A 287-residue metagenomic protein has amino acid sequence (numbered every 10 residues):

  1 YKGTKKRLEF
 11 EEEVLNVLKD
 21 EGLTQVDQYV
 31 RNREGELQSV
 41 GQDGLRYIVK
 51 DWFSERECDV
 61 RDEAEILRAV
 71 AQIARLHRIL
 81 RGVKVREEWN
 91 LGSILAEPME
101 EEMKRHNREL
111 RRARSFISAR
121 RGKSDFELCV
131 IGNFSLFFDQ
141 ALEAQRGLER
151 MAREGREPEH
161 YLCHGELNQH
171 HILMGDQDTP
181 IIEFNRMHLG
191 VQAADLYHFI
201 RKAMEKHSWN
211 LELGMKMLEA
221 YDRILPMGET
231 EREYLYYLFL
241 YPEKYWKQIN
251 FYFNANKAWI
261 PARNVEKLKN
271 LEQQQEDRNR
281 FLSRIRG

Functional and structural regions predicted by a protein language model:
Y1-N90: ATP-binding pocket architecture of kinase catalytic cores
K5-K6, R86-L162: ATP-dependent phospho-/nucleotidyl transfer catalytic cores
Y29, Q145-A194: Active-site acidic catalytic loop and adjacent metal/ATP-binding pocket of ATP-dependent phosphoryl transfer enzymes
N32-D43, E149-P158, N250: Short, flexible, glycine-rich and Lys/Arg-enriched loop motifs at helix boundaries that contact anionic partners
Y47-V60, G82, R111-R120, F199 (+1 more regions): A glycine-centered beta->alpha junction motif in the catalytic cores of kinase/phosphotransferase enzymes
A193-P226, F239-A258: Active-site activation/catalytic loop segments of kinase-like enzymes and analogous catalytic loops in related
W246-G287: ATP/Mg2+ or Mg2+-diphosphate-binding catalytic cores that bind nucleotide phosphates or diphosphates via glycine-rich
